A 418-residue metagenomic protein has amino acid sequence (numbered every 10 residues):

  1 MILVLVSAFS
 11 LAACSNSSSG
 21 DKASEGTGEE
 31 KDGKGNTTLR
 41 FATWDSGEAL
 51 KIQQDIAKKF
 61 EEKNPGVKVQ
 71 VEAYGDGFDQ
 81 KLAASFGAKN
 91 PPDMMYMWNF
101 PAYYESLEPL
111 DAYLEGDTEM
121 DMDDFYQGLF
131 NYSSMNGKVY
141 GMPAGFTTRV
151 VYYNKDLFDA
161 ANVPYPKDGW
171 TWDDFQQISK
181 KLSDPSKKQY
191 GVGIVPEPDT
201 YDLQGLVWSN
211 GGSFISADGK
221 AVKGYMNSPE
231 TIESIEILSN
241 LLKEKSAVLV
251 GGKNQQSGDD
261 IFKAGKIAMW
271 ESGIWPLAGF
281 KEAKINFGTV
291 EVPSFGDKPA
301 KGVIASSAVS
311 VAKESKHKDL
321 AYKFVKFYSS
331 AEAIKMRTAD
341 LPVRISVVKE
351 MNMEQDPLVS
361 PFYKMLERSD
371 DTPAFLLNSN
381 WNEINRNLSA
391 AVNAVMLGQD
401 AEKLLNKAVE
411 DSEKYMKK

Functional and structural regions predicted by a protein language model:
M1-R40, E62, P357, E410-K418: Short, low-complexity disordered leader/linker segments with a strong preference for bacterial N-terminal type II
A42-W44, A49, D202-G205, E236-H317: Extracytoplasmic/periplasmic substrate-binding proteins
K59-F125, A160-N162, D259-I261, A268-M269 (+3 more regions): Extracytoplasmic "Venus flytrap"/periplasmic binding protein-like
A84, D93, E119-L157, Y190 (+2 more regions): A structural signal for short loop-to-beta-strand junctions that line the ligand-binding cleft of periplasmic/secreted
M97-V150, L206, G288-V290, E354-Y363 (+1 more regions): Hinge/lid segment of periplasmic solute-binding proteins
D159, Y165, K243-K245, R368-K418: Conserved C-terminal helix/tail region of periplasmic/extracytoplasmic solute-binding proteins
I178-S179, K220-G251: Glycine-centered hinge/linker elements that transmit conformational signals in sensory and ligand-binding systems
V290, A339-A390, A394: Long, aromatic- and glycine/proline-rich binding clefts that accommodate carbohydrate-like moieties
